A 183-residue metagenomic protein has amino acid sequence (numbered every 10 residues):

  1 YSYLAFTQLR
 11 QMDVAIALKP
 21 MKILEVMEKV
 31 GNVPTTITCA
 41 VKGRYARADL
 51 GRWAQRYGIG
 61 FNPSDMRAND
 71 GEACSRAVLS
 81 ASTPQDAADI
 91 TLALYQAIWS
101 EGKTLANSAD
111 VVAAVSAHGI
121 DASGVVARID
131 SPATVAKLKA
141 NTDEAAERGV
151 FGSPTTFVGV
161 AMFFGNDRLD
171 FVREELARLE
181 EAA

Functional and structural regions predicted by a protein language model:
Y1-E101: Structural alpha/beta surface segment adjacent to cysteine/selenocysteine redox centers across thiol/disulfide enzymes
Y1-K19, A93-A183: C-terminal cap of thioredoxin/glutaredoxin-like
